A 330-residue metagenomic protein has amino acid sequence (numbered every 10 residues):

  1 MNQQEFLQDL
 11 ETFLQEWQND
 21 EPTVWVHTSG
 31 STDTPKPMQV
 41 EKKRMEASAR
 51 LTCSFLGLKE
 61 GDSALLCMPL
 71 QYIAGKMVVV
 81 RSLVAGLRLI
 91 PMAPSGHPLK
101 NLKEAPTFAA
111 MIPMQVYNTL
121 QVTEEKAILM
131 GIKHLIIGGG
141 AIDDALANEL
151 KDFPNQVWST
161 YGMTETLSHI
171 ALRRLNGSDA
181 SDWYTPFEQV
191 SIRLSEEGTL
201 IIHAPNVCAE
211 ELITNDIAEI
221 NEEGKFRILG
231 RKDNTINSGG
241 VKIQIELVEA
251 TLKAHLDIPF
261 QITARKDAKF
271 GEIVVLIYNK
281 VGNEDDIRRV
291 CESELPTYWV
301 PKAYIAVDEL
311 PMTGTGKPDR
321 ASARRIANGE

Functional and structural regions predicted by a protein language model:
Q8-H27, E60-G61: Conserved pre-ATP/AMP-binding loop-to-beta segment of ANL
T23-R50, G57-K59: Conserved AMP-binding A3 loop
S31, I112, G139, G162 (+2 more regions): Active-site glycine-centered loops adjacent to acidic/histidine catalytic or metal-binding residues that shape
V40-A47, S63-N118: AMP-binding/adenylate-forming
V122-G177: Gly/Ser/Thr-rich phosphate-binding loop
S191-I213, I217-E219, K225, N279: AMP-binding/adenylate-forming core of the ANL superfamily
N215-W299: AMP-binding/adenylate-forming catalytic core of the ANL superfamily
V275-I277, V290-E330: Conserved C-terminal "lid"/linker of ANL adenylate-forming enzymes
